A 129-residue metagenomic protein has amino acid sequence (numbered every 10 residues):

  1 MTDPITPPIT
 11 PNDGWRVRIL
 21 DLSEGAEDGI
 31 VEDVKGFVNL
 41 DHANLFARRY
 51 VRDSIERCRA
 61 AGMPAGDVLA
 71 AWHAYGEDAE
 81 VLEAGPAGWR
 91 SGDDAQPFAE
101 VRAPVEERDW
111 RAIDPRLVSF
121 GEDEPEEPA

Functional and structural regions predicted by a protein language model:
T2-D33: Short aromatic-glycine-(Arg/Gly/Cys) micro-motifs in beta-strand/loop hairpins
D28-L45: A short, exposed loop/beta-hairpin motif centered on an aromatic-Gly-Thr core
N44-R52: Mature extracytoplasmic domains of secretory-pathway proteins
R52-A129: Short, mixed-charge low-complexity intrinsically disordered segments
